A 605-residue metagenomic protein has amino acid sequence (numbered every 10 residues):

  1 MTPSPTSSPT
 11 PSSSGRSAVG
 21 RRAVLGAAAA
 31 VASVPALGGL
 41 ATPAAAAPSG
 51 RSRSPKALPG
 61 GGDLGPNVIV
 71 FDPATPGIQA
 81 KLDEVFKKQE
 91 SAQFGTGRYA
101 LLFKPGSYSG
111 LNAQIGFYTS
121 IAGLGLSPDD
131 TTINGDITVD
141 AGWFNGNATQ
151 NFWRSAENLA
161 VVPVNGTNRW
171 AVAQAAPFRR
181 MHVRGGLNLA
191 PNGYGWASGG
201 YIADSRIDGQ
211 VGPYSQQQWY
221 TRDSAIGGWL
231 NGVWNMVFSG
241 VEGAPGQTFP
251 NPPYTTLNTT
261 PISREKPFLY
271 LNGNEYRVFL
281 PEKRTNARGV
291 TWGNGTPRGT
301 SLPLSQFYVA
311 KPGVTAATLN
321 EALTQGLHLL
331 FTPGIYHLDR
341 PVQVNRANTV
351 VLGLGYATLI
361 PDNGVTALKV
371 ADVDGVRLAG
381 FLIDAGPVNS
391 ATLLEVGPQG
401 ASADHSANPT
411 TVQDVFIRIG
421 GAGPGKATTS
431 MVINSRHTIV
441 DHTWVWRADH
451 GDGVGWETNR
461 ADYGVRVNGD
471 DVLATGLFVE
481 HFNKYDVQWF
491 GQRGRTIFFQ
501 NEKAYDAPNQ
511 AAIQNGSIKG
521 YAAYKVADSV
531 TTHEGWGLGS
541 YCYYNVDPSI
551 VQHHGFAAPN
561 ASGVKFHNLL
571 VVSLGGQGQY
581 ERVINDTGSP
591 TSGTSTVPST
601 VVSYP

Functional and structural regions predicted by a protein language model:
M1-V19, A30-L37, A45: N-terminal secretory signal peptides
S17, A23, G39-D63: C-terminal segment of N-terminal export signals and the immediately downstream linker at the start of the mature
L58-N67, E84-Q89, L124, D129 (+5 more regions): Long, contiguous C-terminal flanking segments immediately downstream of a protein's structured core
G60-L102, P297-H337: Acidic Gly/Asp/Thr-rich repetitive segments characteristic of extracellular carbohydrate-active and adhesion proteins
D83-G95, Y108-A122, T131-A176, N320 (+5 more regions): Extracellular beta-strand-rich solenoid/capping regions of secreted or surface-exposed proteins that bind or remodel
A113, V172-A175, G193-A197, Y214-Q218 (+10 more regions): Low-complexity, polar/charged sequence tracts that form flexible coils or short amphipathic helices and often embed
F117-S127, Q150-V162, A176-G186, G199-G209 (+12 more regions): Right-handed parallel beta-helix
D136-G142, T291-G299, G386-V396, G421 (+3 more regions): Acidic/polar low-complexity surface segments
